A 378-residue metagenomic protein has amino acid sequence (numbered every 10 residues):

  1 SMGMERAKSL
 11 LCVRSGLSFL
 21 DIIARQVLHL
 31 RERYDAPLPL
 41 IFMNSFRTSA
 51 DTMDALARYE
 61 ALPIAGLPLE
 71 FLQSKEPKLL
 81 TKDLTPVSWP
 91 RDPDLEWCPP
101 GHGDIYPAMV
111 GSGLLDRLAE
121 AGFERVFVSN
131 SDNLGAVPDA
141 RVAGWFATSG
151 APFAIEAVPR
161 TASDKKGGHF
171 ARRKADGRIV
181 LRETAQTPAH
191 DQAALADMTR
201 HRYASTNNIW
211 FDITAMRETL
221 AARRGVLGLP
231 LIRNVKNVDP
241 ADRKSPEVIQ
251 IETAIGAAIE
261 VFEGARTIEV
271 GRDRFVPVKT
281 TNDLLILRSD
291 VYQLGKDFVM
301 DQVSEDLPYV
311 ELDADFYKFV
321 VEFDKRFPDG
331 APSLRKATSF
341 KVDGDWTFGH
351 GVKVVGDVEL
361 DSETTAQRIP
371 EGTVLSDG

Functional and structural regions predicted by a protein language model:
S1: Catalytic nucleophile-elbow at a beta strand-turn-alpha helix junction centered on a G-D-S/GDSL motif, marking
M4-G256: Domain-scale recognition of functional cores that engage charged ligands
G144-G378: Left-handed beta-helix
